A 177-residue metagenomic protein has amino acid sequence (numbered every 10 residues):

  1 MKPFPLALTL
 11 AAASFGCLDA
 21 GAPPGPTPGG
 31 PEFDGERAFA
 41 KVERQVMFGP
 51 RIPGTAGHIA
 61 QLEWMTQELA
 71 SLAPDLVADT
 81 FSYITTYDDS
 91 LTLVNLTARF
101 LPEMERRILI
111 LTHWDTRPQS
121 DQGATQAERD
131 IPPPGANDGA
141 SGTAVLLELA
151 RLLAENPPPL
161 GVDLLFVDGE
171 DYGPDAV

Functional and structural regions predicted by a protein language model:
M1-L6: Bacterial N-terminal signal peptides that target proteins for export
S14-G16: C-terminal motif of bacterial Sec signal peptides marking the signal peptidase cleavage site
L18-A20: Bacterial signal peptide processing site
P24, R44-E103: A non-catalytic alpha/beta surface segment that caps or lines the substrate-entry region of metallo-dependent hydrolase
R37-R44, F48, G57, Q61 (+5 more regions): Stable alpha-helical elements in mature extracytoplasmic
Q45, D79-F81, F100-L101, L111-D115 (+2 more regions): Active-site-proximal beta-strand/loop segments in catalytic clefts of secreted hydrolases
T97-M104, L109, P118-S120: Short beta-strand-to-loop junctions in surface cap/lid or active-site-entrance loops
D130-V177: Acidic/histidine-rich catalytic neighborhood of metal-dependent amide-processing enzymes
